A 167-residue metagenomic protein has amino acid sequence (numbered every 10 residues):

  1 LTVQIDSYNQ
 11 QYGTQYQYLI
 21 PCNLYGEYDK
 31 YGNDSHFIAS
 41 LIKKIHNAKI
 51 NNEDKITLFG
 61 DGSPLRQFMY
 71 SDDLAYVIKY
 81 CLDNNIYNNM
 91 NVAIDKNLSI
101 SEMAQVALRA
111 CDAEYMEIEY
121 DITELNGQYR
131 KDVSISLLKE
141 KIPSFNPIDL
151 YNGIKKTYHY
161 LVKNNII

Functional and structural regions predicted by a protein language model:
L1-C22, F37-N51: Active-site Tyr-X1-5-Lys
V3, G32, L98-S99: Short alpha-helical
Y18-G26, N91-I94: Short beta-strand segments
N23-D29, S63, N97: Active-site proximal helix/loop that lines the substrate pocket of Rossmann-like NAD(P)-dependent oxidoreductase domains
L24-G26, K30, F37-I38, L74: Conserved sequence/active-site signature of Rossmann-fold short-chain dehydrogenase/reductase
D29-Y31, G127-Q128: Acidic pyrophosphate-coordinating catalytic loop
D34-S35, P147: Flexible, glycine- and charge-enriched loops at secondary-structure boundaries
L41, N47-I167: C-terminal substrate-binding subdomain of Rossmann-fold SDR/epimerase-dehydratase oxidoreductases
